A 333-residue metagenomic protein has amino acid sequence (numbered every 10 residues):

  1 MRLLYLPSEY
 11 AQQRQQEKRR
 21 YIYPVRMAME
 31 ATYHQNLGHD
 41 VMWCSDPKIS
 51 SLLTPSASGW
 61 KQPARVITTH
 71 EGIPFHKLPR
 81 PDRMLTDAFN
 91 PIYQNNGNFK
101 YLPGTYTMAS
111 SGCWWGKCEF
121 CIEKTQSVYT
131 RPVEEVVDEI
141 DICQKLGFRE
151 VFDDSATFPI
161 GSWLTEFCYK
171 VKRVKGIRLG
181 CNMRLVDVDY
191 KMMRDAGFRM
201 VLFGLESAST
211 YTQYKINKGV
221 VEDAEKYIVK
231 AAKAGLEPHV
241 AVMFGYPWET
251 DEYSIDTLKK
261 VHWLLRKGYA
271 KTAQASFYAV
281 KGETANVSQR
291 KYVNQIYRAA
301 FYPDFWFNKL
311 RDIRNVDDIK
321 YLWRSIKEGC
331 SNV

Functional and structural regions predicted by a protein language model:
M1-E139, C143-K145: Acidic, low-complexity intrinsically disordered segments
L6-S8, D46, A156, R184 (+1 more regions): Cofactor-binding loop segments of dinucleotide-utilizing enzymes, especially the Rossmann-like FAD- and NAD(P)+-binding
P7-Q13, E252-V333: C-terminal accessory regions of radical SAM enzymes
I22-M27, L164-E166, E222-K226, S254-V261 (+1 more regions): Well-ordered, non-membrane alpha-helical segments in soluble/globular domains
A31-M42, L146, V174, Y227-P238 (+2 more regions): A structural motif corresponding to the C-terminal end of an alpha-helix and its immediate exit/capping segment
W43-S45, C181, V240, A275: A structural preference for short, hydrophobic beta-strand core positions in alpha/beta folds
M84-E237, Y246: Radical SAM [4Fe-4S] cluster-binding motif and immediate context
A231, P238-M243, Y253-K260: C-terminal structural cap/anchor segments
